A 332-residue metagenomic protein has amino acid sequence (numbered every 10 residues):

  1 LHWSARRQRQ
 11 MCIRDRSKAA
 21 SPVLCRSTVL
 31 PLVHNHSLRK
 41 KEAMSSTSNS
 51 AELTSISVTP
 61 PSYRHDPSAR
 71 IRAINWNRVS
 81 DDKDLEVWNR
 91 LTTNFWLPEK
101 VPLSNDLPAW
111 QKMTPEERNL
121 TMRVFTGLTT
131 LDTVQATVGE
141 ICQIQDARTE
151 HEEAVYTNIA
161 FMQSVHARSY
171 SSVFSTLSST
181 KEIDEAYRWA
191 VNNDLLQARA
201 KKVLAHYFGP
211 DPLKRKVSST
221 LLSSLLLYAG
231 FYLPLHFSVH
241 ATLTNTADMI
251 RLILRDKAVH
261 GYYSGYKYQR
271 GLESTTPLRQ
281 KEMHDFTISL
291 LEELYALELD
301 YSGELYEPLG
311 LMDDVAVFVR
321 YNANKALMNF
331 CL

Functional and structural regions predicted by a protein language model:
L1-R16: Single conserved hydrophobic/aromatic residue that forms the stacking wall/gate of nucleotide- or nucleobase-binding
R39-N105, W110-E117, A147-A154: Extreme N-terminal leader/anchor segments
E52, P60-H65, T276-L332: Extended, helix-rich structural scaffolds rather than catalytic motifs
S104-G127, D146-A147, A186-L221, S238-T244: Acidic/His metal-coordination segments adjacent to aromatic residues that form catalytic metal sites in metalloenzymes
L128-A136, I159-Y170, F174, N192-A200 (+5 more regions): Alpha-helical transition-metal enzyme core signature, strongest for iron centers
I141-F208: Long, hydrophobic, well-ordered secondary-structure blocks that form the structural core and pocket-lining surfaces
D184-E185, A190-N192, Y207-F208, G265-S289 (+1 more regions): Extended amphipathic alpha-helical segments with heptad-repeat/coiled-coil character used for oligomerization, fusion
